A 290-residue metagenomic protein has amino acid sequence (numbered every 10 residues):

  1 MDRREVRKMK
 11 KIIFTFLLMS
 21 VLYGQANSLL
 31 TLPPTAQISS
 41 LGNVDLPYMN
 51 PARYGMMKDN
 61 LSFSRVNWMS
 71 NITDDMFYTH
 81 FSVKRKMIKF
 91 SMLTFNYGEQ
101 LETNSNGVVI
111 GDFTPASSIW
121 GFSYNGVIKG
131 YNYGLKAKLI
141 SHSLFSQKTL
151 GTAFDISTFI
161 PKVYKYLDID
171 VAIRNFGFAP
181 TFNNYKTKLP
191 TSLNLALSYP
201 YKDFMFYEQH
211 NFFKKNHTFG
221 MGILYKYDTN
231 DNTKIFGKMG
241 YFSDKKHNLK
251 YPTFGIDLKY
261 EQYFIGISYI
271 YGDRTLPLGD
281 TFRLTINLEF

Functional and structural regions predicted by a protein language model:
R4-I12: Positively charged n-region of N-terminal signal peptides that target proteins for export
K11-L22: Sec-dependent N-terminal signal peptides
Q25-F290: Subset of outer-membrane beta-barrel
